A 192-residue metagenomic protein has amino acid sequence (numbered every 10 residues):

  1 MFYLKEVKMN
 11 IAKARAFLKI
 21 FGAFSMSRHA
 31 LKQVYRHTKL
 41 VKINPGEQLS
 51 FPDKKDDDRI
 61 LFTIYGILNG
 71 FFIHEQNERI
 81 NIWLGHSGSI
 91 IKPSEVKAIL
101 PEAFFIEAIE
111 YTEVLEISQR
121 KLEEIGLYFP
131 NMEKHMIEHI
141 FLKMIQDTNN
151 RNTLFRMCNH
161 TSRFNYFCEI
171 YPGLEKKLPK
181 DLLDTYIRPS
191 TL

Functional and structural regions predicted by a protein language model:
M1-K39: Cyclic nucleotide-binding regulatory module and flanking cytosolic helices
K39-D56, Q76-N77, G85-G88: Conserved short histidine dyad/triad with adjacent acidic residue
Q48-K54, L61, F72-I73, I82 (+3 more regions): Short histidine-centered beta-strand/loop micro-motifs that create catalytic or ligand/metal-coordination sites
D58-F71, S87-G88: Glycine- and acidic-residue-biased ligand/ion/polar-headgroup-sensing regions
R79-E138: Cyclic-nucleotide recognition modules
L142-T153: Short, Lys/Arg-enriched N-terminal segment that forms or immediately precedes the first helix of a structured domain
M157-L192: Phosphate-/nucleic-acid-contacting segments
